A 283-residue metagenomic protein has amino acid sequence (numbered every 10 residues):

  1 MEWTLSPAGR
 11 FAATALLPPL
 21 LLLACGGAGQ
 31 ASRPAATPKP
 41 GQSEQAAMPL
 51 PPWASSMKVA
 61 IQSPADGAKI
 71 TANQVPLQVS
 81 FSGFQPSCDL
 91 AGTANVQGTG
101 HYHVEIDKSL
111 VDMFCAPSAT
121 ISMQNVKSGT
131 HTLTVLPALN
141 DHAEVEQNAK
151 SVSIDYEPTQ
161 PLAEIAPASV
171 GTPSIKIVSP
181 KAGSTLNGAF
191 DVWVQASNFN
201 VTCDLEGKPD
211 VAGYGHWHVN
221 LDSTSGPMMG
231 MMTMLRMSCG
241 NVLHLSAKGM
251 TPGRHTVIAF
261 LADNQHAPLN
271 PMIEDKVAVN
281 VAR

Functional and structural regions predicted by a protein language model:
E2-A15: Bacterial N-terminal signal peptides that target proteins for export
L22-A24: C-terminal motif of bacterial Sec signal peptides marking the signal peptidase cleavage site
G26-G29: Bacterial signal peptide processing site
S32-A36: C-terminal substrate-binding/catalytic lobe of Rossmann-fold NAD(P)-dependent oxidoreductases
P38-K39, T134: N-terminal leader/capping segments at the start of a protein or of a new domain
P40-A72, E157-N187: Short, compositionally biased P/S/T/A/G/V-rich stretches that sit at domain boundaries
P52, P76, S82, P86-Q160 (+3 more regions): Long, low-complexity serine/threonine/glycine- and acidic-rich segments characteristic of extracellular
